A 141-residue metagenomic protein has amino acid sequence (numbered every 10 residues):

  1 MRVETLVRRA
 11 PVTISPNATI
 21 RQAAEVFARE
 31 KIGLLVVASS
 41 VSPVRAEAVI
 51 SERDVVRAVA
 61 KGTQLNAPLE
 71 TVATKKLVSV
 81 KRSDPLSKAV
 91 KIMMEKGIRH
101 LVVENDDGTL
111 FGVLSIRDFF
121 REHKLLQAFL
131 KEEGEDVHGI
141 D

Functional and structural regions predicted by a protein language model:
M1-R9, A46-V78, P85-M94, L110-D141: Tandem CBS (Bateman) regulatory domains
T13-I32, A38-S39, V80-G97, V103-D106 (+1 more regions): The conserved cystathionine-beta-synthase
L34, P43, S115: Short coil/turn motifs at helix boundaries and re-entrant loops, enriched in small/polar and proline residues
S39-E47: Glycine-rich, proline-tolerant flexible connector loops at the mouths of alpha/beta enzymes
R53, R99-H100: Short, cationic motifs built from Arg/Lys/His that form the positively charged side of catalytic pockets
